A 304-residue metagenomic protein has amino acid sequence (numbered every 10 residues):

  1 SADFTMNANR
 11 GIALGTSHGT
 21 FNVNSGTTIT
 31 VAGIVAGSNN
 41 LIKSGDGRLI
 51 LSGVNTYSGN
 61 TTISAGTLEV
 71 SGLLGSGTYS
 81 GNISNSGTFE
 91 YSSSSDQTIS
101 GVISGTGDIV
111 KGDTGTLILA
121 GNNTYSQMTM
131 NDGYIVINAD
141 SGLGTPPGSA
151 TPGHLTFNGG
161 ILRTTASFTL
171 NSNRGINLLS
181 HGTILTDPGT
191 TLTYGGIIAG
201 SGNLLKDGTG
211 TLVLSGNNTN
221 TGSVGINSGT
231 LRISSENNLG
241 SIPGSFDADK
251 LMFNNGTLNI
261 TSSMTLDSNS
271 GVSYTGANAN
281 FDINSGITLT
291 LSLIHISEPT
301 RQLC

Functional and structural regions predicted by a protein language model:
S1-T28, A36-I50, S58-I118, S126-L192 (+4 more regions): Beta-strand repeat architectures
